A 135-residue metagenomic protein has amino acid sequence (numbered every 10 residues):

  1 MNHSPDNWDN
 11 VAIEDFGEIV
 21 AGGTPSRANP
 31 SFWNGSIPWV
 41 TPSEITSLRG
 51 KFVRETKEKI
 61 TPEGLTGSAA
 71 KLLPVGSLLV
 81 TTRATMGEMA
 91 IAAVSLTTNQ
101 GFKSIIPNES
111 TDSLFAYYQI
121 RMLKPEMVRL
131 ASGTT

Functional and structural regions predicted by a protein language model:
M1-G23: Non-catalytic DNA-recognition/assembly elements of restriction-modification systems
D9, S36-P38, V75: A generic secondary-structure signal marking the coil-to-beta-strand transition
A12-E18, T46-E55, A69-V75, E88-S95 (+1 more regions): Basic, amphipathic alpha-helical recognition segments used for DNA target recognition
E14-G17, R27-G64, I91: DNA target-recognition patches
P25-A28, L130-S132: A short, aromatic/hydrophobic, helix- or strand-capping loop or linear motif that either lines the entrance/gate
V80-T81: A generic structural signal for residues embedded in beta-strands
